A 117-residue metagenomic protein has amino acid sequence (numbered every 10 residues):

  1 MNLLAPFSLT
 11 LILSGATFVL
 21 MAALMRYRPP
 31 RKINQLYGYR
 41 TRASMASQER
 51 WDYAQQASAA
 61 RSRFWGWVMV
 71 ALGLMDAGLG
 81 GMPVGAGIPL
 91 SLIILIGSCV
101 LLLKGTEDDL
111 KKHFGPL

Functional and structural regions predicted by a protein language model:
M1-S14, L72-G81, P89-L95: Long, highly hydrophobic alpha-helical transmembrane signal-anchor segments
S8-P29: N-terminal signal-anchor transmembrane alpha helix
M21-M25, G73-G80, C99-L102: Structural signal for membrane-spanning alpha-helices in multi-pass inner-membrane proteins, emphasizing helix cores
A22-G38, G105-T106: Membrane-water interface of transmembrane alpha-helices
N34-Q48: Juxtamembrane inter-helical linkers in multi-pass membrane proteins
S44-S62: Membrane interfacial helix-start motif at the N-side
W65-M69: Hydrophobic alpha-helical transmembrane segments in multi-pass membrane proteins
G85-L117: Alpha-helical transmembrane segments and their immediate juxtamembrane interface regions
